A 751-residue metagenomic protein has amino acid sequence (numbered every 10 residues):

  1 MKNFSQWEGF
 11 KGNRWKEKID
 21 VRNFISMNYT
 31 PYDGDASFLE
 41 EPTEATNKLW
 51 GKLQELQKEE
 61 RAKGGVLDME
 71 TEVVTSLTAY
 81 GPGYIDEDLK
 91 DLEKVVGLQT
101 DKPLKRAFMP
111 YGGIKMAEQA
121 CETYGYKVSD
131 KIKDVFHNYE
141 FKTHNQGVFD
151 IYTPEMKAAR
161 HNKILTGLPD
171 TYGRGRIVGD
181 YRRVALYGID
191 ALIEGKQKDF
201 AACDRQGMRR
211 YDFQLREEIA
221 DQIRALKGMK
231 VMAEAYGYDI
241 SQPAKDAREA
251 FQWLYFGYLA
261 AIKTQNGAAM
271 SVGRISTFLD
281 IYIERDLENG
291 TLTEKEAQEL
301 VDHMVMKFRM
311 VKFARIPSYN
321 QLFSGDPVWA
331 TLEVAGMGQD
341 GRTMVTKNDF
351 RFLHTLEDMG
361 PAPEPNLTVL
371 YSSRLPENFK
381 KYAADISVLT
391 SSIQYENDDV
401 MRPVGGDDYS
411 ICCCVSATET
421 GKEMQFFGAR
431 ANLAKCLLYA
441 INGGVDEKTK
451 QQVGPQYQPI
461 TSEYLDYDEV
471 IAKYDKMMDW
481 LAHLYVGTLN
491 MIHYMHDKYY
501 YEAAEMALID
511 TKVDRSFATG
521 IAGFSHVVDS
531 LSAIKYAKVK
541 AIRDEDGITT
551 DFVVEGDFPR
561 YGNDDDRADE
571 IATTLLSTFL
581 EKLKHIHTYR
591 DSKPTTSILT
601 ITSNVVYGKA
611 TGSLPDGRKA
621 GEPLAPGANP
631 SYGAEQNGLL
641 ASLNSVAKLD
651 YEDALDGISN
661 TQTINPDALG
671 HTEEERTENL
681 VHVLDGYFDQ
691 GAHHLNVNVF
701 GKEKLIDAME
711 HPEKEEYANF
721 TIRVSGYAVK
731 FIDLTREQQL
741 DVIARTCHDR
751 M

Functional and structural regions predicted by a protein language model:
K2-M751: Conserved catalytic cores of very large enzyme subunits
